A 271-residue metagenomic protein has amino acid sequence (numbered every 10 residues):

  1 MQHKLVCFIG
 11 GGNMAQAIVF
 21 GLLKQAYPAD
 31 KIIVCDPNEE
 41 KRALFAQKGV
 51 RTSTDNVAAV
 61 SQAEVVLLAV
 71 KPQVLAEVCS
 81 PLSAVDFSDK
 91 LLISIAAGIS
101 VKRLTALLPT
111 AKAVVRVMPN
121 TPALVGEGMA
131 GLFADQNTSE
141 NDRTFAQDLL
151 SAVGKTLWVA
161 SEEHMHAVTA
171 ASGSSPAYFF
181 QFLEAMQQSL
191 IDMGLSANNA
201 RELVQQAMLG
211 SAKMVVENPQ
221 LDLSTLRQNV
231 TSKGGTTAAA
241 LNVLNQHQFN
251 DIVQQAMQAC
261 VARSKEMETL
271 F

Functional and structural regions predicted by a protein language model:
M1-T54, A58, Q62, E127 (+1 more regions): NAD(P)+-binding Rossmann beta1-loop-alpha1 motif at the extreme N-terminus of oxidoreductases
Q2, Q205, L209-F271: NAD(P)-dependent Rossmann-like dehydrogenase/reductase catalytic/cofactor-binding core
I32, R42, A59, S196-V204 (+1 more regions): Small-residue helix-packing motif on alpha-helices
I33, E39, K48, N56-S61 (+3 more regions): Rossmann-like NAD(P)(H) cofactor-binding subdomain of soluble oxidoreductases
R103, L107-A113, M129-A167, Y178-N218 (+1 more regions): Internal alpha-helical scaffold of NAD(P)-dependent oxidoreductase catalytic cores
V115, H164-A170, L223-Q228: Short pre-catalytic strand/loop immediately N-terminal to key active-site residues, enriched for Gly-Thr
